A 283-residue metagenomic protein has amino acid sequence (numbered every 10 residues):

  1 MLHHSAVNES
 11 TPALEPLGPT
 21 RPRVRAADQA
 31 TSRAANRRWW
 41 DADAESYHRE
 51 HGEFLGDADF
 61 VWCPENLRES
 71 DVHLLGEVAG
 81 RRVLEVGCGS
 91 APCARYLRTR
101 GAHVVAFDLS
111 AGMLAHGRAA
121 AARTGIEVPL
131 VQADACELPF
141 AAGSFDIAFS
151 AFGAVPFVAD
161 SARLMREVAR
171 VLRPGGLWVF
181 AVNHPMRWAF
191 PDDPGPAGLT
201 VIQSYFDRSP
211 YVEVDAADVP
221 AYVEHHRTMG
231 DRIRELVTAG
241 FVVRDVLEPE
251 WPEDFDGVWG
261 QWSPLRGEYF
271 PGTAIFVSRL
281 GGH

Functional and structural regions predicted by a protein language model:
V7-A79, P92-C93, M113, F270: Conserved class I S-adenosyl-L-methionine
R81-E137: Class I SAM-dependent methyltransferase SAM/SAH-binding core
C136-I147: A short acidic, Gly/Pro-enriched loop at the edge of an enzyme's catalytic core that lines a small-molecule cofactor
D146-S161: A short SAM/SAH-binding and catalytic strip from SAM-dependent methyltransferases
A162-L177: A short glycine-rich, Lys/Arg-flanked "PGG" loop and its adjoining helix->strand segment in the class I
L177-V212: Conserved class I S-adenosyl-L-methionine
V182-F190, A216-D231: Acceptor-substrate binding/catalytic loop of class I
V223-V246: Short alpha-helix
